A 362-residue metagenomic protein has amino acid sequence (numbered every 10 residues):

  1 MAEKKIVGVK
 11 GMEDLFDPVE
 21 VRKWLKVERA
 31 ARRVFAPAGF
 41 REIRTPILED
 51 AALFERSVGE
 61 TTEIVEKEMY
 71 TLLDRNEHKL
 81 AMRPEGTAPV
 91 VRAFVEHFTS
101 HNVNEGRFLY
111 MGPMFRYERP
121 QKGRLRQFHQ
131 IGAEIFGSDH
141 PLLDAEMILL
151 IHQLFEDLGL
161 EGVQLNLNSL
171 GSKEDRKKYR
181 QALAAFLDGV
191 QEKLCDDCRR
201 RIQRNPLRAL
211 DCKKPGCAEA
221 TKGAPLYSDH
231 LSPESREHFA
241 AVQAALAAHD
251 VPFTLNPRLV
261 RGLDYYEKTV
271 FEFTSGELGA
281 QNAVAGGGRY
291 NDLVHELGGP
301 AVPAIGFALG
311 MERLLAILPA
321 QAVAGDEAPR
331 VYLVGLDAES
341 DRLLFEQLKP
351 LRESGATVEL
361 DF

Functional and structural regions predicted by a protein language model:
M1-F362: TRNA-recognition modules of translation machinery and tRNA-sensing kinases, especially anticodon-binding
